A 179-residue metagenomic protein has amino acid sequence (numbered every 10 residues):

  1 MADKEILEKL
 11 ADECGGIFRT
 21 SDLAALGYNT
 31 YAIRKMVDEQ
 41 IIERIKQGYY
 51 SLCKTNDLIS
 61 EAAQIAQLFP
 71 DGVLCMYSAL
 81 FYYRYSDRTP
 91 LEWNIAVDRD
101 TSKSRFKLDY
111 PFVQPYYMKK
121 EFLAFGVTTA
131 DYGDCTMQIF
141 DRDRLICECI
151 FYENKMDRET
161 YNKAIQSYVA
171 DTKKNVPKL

Functional and structural regions predicted by a protein language model:
M1-G16: Short amphipathic alpha-helical interface segments
I6, I17-D22, V37, S51-K178: Nucleic-acid-binding surface
D12, A25-L26, L68: Charged, low-complexity surface patches
A25-D38: Short amphipathic alpha-helical interaction segments
Q40-Q47: A short, conserved structural fragment
